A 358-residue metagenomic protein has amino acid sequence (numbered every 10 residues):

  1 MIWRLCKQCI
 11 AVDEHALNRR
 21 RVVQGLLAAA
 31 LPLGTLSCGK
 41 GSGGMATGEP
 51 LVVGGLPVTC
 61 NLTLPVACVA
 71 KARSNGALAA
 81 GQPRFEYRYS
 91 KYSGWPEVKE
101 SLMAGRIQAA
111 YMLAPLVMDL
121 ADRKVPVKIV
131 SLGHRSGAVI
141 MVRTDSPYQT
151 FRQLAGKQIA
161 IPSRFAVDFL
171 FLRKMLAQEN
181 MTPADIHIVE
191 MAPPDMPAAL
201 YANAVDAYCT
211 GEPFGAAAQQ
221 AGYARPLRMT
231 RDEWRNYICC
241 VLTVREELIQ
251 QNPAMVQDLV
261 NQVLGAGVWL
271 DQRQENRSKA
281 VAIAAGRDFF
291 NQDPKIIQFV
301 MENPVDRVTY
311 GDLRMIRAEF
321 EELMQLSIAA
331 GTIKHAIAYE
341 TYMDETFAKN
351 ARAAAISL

Functional and structural regions predicted by a protein language model:
M1-N18, L26-P32: N-terminal secretory signal peptides
L36-S37: C-terminal motif of bacterial Sec signal peptides marking the signal peptidase cleavage site
M45-T182, H187-E190, D206-E212, Y223 (+2 more regions): Short, glycine-/small- and polar/acidic-enriched structural segments that line small-molecule recognition paths
P57, K91, W95, F165-F169 (+7 more regions): Solvent-exposed, acidic/flexible segments
E100, A104, M118, R152 (+9 more regions): Solvent-exposed, polar/charged alpha-helical surfaces in well-ordered, non-transmembrane soluble domains, broadly
P115, S146, D195-D288: Pocket-lining segment of extracytoplasmic ligand-binding domains
Q250-H335: Secondary-structure end/capping motifs
L323-L358: Conserved C-terminal helix/tail region of periplasmic/extracytoplasmic solute-binding proteins
